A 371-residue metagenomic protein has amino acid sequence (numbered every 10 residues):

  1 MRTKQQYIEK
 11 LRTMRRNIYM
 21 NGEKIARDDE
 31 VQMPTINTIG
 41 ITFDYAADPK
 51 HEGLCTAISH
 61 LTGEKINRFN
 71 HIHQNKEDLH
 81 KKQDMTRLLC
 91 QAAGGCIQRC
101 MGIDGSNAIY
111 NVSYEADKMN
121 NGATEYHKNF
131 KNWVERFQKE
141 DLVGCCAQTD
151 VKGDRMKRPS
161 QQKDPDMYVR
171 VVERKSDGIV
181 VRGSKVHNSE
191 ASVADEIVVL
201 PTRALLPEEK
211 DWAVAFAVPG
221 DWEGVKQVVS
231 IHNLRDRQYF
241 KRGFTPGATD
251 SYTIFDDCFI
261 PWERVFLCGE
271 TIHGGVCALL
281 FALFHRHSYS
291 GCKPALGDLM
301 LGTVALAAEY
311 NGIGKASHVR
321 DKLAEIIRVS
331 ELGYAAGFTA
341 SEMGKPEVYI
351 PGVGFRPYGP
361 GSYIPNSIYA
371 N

Functional and structural regions predicted by a protein language model:
M1-Y45: N-terminal-proximal low-complexity accessory segments that begin disordered and transition into the first
T38-I41, R136-K139, V143, E325-A336 (+1 more regions): Alpha-helical scaffold segments in carbohydrate-active enzymes
I39-C55, D211, A217: Acidic, aromatic-enriched beta-alpha/helix-loop junctions
A47-G144, E196: Internal helix-loop-helix
C146, V151-C292: FAD-binding core of flavoproteins
S288-P346: Extended amphipathic alpha-helical segments enriched in small hydrophobics
R320-A324, G352-Y363: Short, charged, amphipathic alpha-helical segments
Y363, S367-N371: Alpha-helix capping/hinge segments and adjacent helical runs
